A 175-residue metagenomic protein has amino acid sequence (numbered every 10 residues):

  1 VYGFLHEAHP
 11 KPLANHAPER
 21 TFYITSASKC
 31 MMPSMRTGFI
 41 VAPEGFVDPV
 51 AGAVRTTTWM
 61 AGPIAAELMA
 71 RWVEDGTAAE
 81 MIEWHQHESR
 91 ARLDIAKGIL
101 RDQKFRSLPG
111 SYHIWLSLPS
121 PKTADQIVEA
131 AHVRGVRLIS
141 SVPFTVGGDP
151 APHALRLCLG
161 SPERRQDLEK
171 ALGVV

Functional and structural regions predicted by a protein language model:
V1-C30: Active-site pre-lysine segment of PLP-dependent enzymes
F22-Q86: Conserved core segment of the aminotransferase class I/II
A27, Q103, V142-V146: Short, solvent-exposed loop/turn elements at beta->coil junctions and helix N-caps that rim active or binding pockets
V41, W115-P119, C158-G160: Short hydrophobic/aromatic beta-strand micro-patches that form the beta-sheet surface supporting nucleotide- or nucleic
Q86-K97, K104-L118, I127-A130: Conserved glycine-rich beta-strand-loop-beta hairpin in the small C-terminal domain of fold type I
V133-R134, G148-V175: PLP-dependent enzyme catalytic core of the Aspartate aminotransferase-like
R137: Residue-level detector of anion-binding/catalytic polar loops
